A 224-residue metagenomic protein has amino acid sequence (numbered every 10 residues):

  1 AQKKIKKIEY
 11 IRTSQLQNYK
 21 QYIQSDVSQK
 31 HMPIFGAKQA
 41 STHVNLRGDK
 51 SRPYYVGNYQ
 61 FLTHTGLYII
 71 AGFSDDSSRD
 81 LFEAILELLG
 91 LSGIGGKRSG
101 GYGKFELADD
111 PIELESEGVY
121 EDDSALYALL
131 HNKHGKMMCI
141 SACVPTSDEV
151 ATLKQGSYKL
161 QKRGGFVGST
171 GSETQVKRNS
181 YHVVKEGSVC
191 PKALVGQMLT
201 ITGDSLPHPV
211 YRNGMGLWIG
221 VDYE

Functional and structural regions predicted by a protein language model:
A1-E224: Conserved active-site/ligand-binding neighborhood in enzyme cores
